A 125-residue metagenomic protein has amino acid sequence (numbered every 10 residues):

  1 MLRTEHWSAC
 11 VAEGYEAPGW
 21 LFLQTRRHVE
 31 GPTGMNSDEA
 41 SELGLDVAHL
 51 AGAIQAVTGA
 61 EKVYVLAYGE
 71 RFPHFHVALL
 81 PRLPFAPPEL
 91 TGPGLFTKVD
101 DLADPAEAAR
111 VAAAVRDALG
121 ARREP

Functional and structural regions predicted by a protein language model:
M1-P125: HIT superfamily nucleotide-processing domains
